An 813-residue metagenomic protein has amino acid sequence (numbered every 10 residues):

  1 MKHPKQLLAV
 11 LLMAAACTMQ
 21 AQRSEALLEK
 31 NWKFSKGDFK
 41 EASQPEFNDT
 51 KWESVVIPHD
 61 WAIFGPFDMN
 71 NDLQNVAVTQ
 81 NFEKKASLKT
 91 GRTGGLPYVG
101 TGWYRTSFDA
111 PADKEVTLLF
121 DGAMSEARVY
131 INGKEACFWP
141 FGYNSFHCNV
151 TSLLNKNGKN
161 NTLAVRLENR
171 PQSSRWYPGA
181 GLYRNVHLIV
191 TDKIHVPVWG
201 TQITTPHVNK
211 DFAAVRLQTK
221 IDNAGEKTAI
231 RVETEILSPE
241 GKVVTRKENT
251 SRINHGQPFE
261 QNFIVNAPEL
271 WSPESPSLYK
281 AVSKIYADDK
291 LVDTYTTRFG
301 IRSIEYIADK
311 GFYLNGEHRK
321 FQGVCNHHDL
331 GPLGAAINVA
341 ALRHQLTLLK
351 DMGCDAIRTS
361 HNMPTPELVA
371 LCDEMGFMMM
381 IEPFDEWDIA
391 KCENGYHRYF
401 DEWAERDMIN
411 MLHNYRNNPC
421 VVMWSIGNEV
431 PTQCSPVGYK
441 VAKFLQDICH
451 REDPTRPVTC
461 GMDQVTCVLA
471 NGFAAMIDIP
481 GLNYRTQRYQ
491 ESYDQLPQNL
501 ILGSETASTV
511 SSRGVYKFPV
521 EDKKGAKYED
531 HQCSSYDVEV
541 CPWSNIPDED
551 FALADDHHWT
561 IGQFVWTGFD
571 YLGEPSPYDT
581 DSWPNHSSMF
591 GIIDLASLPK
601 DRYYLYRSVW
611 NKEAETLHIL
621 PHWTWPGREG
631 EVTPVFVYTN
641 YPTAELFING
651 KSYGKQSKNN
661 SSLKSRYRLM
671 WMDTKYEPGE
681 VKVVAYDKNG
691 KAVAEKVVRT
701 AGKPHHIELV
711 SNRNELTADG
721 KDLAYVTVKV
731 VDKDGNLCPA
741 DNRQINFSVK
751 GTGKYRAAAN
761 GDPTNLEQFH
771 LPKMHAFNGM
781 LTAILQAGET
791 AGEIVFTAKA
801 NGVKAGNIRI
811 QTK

Functional and structural regions predicted by a protein language model:
M1-S24: Bacterial Sec-dependent N-terminal signal peptides
Q22-V116, S173, G179-L182, I194 (+4 more regions): Extended carbohydrate-recognition surfaces in non-catalytic/accessory domains of CAZymes and lectin-like proteins
A26-L28, G37-D38, G94-Q202, A224 (+4 more regions): Accessory beta-strand-rich segments of carbohydrate-active enzymes
K36, D60, F64-P66, N185 (+2 more regions): Extended substrate-binding grooves/exosites of carbohydrate-active enzymes
P45-E46, T228-E233, E274-K280, N640 (+4 more regions): Short flexible loop/turn segments that cap and initiate beta-strands
N155-G158, Q218-I307, W671, E677-P678 (+2 more regions): Extended acidic/polar, glycine-enriched regions that form or flank non-catalytic beta-rich accessory modules
L217-K220, K284, V635-T639, V684-A685 (+4 more regions): Beta-strand-rich structural segments
Y306, S608, A614-P634, Y641-T643 (+4 more regions): Short S/T/G/P-enriched beta-strand
